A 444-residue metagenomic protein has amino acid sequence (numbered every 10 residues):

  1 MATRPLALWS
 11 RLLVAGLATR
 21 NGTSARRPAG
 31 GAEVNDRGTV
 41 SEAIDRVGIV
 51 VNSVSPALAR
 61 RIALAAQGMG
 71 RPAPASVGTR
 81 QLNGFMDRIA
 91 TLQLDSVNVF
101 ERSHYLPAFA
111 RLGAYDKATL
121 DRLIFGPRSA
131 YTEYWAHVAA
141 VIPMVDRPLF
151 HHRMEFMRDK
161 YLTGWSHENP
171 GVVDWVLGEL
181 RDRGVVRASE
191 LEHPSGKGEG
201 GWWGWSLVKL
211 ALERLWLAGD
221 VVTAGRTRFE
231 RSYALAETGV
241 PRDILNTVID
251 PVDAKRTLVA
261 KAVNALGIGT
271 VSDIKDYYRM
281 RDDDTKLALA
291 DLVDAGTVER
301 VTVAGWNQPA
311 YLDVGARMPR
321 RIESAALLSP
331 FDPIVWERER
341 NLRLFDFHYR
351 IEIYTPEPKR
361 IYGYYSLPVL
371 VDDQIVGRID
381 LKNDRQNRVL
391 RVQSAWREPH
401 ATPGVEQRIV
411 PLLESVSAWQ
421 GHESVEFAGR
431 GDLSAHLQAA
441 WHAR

Functional and structural regions predicted by a protein language model:
G16, G22, G30-G31, G38: Residue-identity detector for glycine
R20, V34-N35, I44, V51: Intrinsic-disorder/low-complexity regions
V40-R444: Long, charged, low-complexity, helical-prone intrinsically disordered regions
